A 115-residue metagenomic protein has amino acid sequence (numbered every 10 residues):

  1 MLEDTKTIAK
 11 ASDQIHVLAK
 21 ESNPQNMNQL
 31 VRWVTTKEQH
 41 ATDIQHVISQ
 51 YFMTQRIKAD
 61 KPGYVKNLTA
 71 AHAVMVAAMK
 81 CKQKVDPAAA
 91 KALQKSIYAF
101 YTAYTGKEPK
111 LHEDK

Functional and structural regions predicted by a protein language model:
A11-Y51: Alpha-helical segments in soluble extracytoplasmic regions
S12-N26, Q55, A78-V85, Y104: Secondary-structure edge/capping motif, primarily at the C-terminal ends of alpha-helices and the immediately following
N28-T35, Y64-L68, A90-S96: Short, charged, amphipathic alpha-helical segments
I44-Y64: Short, solvent-exposed, charged loop/turn and helix-capping segments that join or cap alpha-helices on peripheral
A59-A77: Short secondary-structure subsegments characteristic of cysteine-rich extracellular domains
H72-K115: C-terminal amphipathic alpha-helix
